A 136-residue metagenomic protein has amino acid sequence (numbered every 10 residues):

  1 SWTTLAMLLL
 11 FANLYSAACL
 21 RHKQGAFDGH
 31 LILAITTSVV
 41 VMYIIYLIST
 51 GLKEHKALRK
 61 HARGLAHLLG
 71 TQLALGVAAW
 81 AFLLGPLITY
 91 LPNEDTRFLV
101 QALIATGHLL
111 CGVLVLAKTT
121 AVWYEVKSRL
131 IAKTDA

Functional and structural regions predicted by a protein language model:
S1-A136: Polytopic transmembrane helical bundles with strong interfacial aromatic enrichment
